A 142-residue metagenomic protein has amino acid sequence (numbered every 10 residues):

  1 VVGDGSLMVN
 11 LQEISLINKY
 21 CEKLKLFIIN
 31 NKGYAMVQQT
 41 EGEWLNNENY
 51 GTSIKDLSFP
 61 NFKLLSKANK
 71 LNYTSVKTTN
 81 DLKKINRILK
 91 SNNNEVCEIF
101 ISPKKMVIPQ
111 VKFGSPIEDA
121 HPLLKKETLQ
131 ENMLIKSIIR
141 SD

Functional and structural regions predicted by a protein language model:
V1-D142: Thiamine diphosphate
